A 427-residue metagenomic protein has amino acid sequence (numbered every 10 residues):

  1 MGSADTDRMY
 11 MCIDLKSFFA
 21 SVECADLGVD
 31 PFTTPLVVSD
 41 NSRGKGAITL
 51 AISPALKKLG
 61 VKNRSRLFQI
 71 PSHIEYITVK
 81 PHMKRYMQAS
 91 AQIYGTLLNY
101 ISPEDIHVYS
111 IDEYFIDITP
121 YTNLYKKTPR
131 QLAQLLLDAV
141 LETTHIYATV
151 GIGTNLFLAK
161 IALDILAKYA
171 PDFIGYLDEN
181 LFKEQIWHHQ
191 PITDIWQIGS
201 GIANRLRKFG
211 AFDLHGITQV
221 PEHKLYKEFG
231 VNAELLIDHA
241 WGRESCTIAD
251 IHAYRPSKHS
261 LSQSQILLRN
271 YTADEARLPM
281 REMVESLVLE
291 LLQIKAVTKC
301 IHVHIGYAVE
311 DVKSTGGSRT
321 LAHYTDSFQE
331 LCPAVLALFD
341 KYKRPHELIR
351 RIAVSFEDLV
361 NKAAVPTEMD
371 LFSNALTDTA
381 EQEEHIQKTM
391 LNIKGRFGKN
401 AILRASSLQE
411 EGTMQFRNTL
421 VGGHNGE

Functional and structural regions predicted by a protein language model:
M1-D7, V140-L141, L181-H189: A short acidic-Thr-Gly-centered motif at the start of a beta-strand
M1-I111, F115, A240: Residues that scaffold, gate, or flank divalent-cation-dependent active/transport sites
C12, N204-I349: DNA-contacting surface of Y-family translesion DNA polymerases
D14, G60, I70, D112 (+6 more regions): A residue-level signal for conserved active-site and pocket-lining positions in enzyme catalytic cores
V22, L321-E427: Acidic, metal-coordinating catalytic segment for phosphate/diphosphate chemistry, firing primarily on the Nudix
D26, I146, I152, D164-S245 (+1 more regions): Compact, charge-rich alpha-helical regulatory domains located at protein termini
Y109-E113, G153-L156, A296-C300, E347-R351: Short Gly/Ser/Thr- and Asp/Glu-enriched loop/turn motifs at secondary-structure junctions
I116-L137, G210: Catalytic palm subdomain of template-directed nucleic-acid polymerases, centered on the conserved carboxylate motif
